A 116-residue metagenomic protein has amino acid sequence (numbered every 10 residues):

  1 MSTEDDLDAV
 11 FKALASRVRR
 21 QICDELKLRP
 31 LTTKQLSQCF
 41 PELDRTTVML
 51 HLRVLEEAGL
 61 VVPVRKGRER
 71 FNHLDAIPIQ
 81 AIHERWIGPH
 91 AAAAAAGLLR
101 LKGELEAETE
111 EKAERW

Functional and structural regions predicted by a protein language model:
M1-D6, E25-P41, R53, E57-V62 (+1 more regions): C-terminal regulatory/oligomerization modules of transcriptional regulators
M1-R20: Short alpha-helical segments that sit at the start of domains
S16, P63-R65: Conserved strand-loop elements at the edges of beta-sheets that form or border functional pockets
R65-F71: Short, Lys/Arg-rich nucleic-acid/phosphate-binding segment
